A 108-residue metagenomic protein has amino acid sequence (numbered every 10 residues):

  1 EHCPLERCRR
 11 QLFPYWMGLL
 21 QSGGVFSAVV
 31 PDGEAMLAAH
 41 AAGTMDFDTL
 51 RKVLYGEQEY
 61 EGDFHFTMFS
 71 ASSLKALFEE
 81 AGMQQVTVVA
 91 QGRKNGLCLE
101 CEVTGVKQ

Functional and structural regions predicted by a protein language model:
C3-K107: S-adenosyl-L-methionine-dependent methyltransferase catalytic module, highlighting the catalytic core
